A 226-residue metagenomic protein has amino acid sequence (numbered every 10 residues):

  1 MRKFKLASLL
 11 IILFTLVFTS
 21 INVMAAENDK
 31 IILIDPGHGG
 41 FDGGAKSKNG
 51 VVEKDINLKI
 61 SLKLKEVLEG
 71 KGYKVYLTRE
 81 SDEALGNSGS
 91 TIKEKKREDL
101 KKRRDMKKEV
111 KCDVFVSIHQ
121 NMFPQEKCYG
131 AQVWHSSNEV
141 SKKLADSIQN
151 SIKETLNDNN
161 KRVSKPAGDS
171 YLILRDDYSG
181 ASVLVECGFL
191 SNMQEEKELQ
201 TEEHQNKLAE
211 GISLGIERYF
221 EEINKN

Functional and structural regions predicted by a protein language model:
R2-A25: Sec-dependent N-terminal signal peptides of Gram-positive bacterial secreted proteins and lipoproteins
K3-L6, K46, N206: N-terminal secretory/membrane-targeting helices
F4-A7, I32, V110: Residue-level detector of intrinsically disordered/flexible regions characterized by low predicted structural confidence
E27-D29, L58-N226: Active-site-proximal helix/loop segments of hydrolytic enzymes
K30-G50: Short glycine-rich His-centered loop
